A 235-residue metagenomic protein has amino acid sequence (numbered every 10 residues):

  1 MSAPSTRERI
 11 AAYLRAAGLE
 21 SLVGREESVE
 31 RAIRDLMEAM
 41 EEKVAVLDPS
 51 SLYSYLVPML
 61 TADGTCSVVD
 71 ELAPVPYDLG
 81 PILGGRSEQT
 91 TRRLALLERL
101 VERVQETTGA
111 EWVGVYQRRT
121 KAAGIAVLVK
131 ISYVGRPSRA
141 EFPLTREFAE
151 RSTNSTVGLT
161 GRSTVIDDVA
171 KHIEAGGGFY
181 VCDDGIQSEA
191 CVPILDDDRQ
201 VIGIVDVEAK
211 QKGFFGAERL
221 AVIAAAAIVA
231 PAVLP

Functional and structural regions predicted by a protein language model:
M1-S138: Intrinsically disordered, low-complexity terminal regulatory regions
A11-G18, L22-V23, G203, E208-P235: Juxtadomain coupling helices with adjacent low-complexity linkers
R92-L96, A149, E218-V222: Short amphipathic alpha-helical segments
Q117-G178: Regulatory sensory and allosteric helical modules in signal-transduction proteins and certain transcription factors
T156-T160, G177, D197, A226 (+1 more regions): Feature detects long, helix-prone N-terminal segments enriched in hydrophobes
Y180-I186: Short loop/turn motifs at secondary-structure junctions and domain boundaries
S188-D196: A short, aliphatic-rich beta-strand micro-motif
